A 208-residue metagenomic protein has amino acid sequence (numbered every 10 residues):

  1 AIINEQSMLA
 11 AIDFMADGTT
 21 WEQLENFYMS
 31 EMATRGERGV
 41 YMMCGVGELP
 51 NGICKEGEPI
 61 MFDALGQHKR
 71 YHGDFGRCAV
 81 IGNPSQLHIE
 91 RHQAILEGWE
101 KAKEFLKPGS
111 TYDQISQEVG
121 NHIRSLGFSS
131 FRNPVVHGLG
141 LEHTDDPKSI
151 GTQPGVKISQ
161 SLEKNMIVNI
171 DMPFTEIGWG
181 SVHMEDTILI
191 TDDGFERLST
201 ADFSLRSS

Functional and structural regions predicted by a protein language model:
A1-S208: Active-site neighborhoods and metal-handling regions in enzymes and metal-associated proteins
